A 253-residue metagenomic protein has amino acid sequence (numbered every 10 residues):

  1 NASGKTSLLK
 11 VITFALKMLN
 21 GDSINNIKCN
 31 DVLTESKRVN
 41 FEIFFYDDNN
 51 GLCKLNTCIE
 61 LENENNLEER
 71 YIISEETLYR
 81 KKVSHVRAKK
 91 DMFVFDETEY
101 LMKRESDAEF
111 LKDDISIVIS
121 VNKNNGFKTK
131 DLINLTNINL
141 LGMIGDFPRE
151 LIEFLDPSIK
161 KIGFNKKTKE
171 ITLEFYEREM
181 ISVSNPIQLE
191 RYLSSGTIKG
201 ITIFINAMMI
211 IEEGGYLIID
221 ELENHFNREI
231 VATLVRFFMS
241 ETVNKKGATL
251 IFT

Functional and structural regions predicted by a protein language model:
N1-K17, I181-T253: Switch/communication elements of ASCE P-loop NTPase nucleotide-binding domains
M18-M208, E212: Phosphate-coordinating catalytic segments in nucleotide- and nucleic-acid-processing enzymes
